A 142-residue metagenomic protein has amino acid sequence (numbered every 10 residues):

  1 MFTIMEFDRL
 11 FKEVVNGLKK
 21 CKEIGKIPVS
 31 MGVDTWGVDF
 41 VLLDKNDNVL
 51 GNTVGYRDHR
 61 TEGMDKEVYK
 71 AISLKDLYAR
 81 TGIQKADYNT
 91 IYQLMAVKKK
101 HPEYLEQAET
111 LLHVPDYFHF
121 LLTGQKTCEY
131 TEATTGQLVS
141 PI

Functional and structural regions predicted by a protein language model:
M1-N52, E62-G63, A79, Q107: N-terminal glycine/serine-rich phosphate-binding loop of ATP-dependent small-molecule kinases, especially carbohydrate
N16, K20-E23, E67, A96-K100 (+1 more regions): Residue-level signal for well-ordered alpha-helical scaffold segments within enzymatic catalytic domains
D44, D65-K75, K126-T127: Glycine-rich phosphate-binding segment of PLP-dependent enzymes
N52, M64, V68, L121: Residues that scaffold the ATP/ADP-binding catalytic core of kinase and kinase-like folds
V54-G55, E132: Residue-level structural signal for beta-strand termini and adjacent loop
D58: Carbohydrate-associated surface elements
G63-E67, L138-P141: Short, charged, surface-exposed secondary-structure boundary motifs
L77-I142: Gly/Ser/Thr-rich active-site cleft segment
